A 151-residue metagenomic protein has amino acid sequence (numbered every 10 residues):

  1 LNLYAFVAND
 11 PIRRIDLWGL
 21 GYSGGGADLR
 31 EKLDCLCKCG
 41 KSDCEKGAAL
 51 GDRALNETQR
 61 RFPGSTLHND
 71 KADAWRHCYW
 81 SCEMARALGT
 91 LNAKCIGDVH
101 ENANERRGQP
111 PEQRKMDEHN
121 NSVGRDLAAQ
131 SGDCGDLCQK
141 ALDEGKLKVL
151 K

Functional and structural regions predicted by a protein language model:
L1-S23: Short turn/helix-capping motifs enriched in Asx and small/polar residues
L1-V7, Q113-S122: Short beta-strand-alpha-helix junction that forms the catalytic/metal-binding core of metal-dependent nuclease domains
G21-C95, C134, K151: Glycine-rich short-loop/terminal segments
W80, M84, G108, G124: Active-site-flanking alpha-helical
N102-E118: Interfacial helix-loop-helix junctions of multi-pass membrane proteins
M116-K151: Active-site or metal-binding loop neighborhoods of secreted/extracellular toxin and effector enzymes
